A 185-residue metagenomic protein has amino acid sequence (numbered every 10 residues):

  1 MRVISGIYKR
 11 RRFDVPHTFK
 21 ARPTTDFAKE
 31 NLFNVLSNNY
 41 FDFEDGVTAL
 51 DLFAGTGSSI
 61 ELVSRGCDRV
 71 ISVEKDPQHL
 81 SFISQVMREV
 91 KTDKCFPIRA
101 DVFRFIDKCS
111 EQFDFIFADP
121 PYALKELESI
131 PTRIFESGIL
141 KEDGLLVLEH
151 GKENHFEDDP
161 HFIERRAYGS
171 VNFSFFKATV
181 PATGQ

Functional and structural regions predicted by a protein language model:
M1-Q185: Class I S-adenosyl-L-methionine-dependent methyltransferase catalytic core
